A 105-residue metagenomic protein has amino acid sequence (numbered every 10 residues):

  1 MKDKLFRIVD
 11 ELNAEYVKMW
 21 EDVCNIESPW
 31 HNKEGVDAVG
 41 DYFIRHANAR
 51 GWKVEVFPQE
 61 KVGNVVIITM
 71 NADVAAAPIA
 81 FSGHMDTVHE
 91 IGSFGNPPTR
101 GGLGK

Functional and structural regions predicted by a protein language model:
M1, K18, P58, A77-A80: Short, functionally important structural connectors and interaction interfaces within domains
M1-E11, F81-H89: Phosphate-binding glycine-rich loops and adjacent basic patches that engage nucleotide phosphates, nucleic-acid
D3-E34: N-terminal capping segment at the start of a domain
L12-V17, V39, F94-P97: Short hydrophobic/aromatic-rich motifs at helix boundaries and adjacent loops
M19, V23, R45-A47, S93-G102: Broad hydrophobic/π-residue packing in well-ordered secondary structure
E27, A47, F81-H84: Buried hydrophobic positions in well-ordered alpha/beta secondary-structure cores of metabolic enzymes
P29-A75: A non-catalytic alpha/beta surface segment that caps or lines the substrate-entry region of metallo-dependent hydrolase
A76-K105: Active-site metal-coordination/substrate-binding segment of hydrolases, especially metallo-dependent peptidases
